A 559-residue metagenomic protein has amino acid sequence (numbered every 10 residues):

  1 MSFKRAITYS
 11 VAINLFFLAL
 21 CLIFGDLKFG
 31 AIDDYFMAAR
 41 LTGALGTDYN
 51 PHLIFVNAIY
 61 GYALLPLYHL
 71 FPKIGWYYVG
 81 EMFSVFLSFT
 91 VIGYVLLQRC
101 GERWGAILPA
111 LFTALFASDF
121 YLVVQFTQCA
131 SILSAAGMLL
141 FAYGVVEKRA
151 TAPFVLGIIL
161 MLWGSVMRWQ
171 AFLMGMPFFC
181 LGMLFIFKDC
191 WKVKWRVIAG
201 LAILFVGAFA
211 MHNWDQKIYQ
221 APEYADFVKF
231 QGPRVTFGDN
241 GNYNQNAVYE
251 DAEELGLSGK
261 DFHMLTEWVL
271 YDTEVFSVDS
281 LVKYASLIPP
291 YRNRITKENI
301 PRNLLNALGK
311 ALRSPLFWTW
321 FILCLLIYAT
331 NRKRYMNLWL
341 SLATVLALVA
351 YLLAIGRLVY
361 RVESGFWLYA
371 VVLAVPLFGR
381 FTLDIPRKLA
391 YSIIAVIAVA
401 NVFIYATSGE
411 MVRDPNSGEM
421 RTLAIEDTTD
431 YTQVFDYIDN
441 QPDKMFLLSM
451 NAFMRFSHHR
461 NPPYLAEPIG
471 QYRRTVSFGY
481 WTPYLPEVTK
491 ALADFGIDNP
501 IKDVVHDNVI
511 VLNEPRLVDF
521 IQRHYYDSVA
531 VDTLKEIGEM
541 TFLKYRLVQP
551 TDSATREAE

Functional and structural regions predicted by a protein language model:
S10, N14-I54, L64-H69: Extracytoplasmic loop-helix module adjacent to an early transmembrane segment
N50-G75, V79-S84: Short hydrophobic/aromatic helix or loop-helix immediately within or flanking a transmembrane segment in polytopic
F83-G101, L323-A329: Transmembrane-helix motifs of polytopic, lipid-linked glycan transferases
R103-P109, Y143-L162, K194-A199, P386-I394: Short hydrophobic alpha-helices at membrane interfaces in multi-pass membrane enzymes
P153-W169, C180, G200-A210: Membrane-interface alpha helices of multi-pass inner-membrane proteins
K194-F205, F381-S408: Signature aromatic-anchored transmembrane alpha helix within multi-pass, membrane-resident enzymes that catalyze glycan
A210-D251, N401-T475: Membrane-embedded, lumen/periplasm-facing catalytic core of multi-pass transferases that use lipid-linked donors
K217-E298, G470-P486: Membrane-proximal stem/loop segments at transmembrane-domain junctions that anchor or position
